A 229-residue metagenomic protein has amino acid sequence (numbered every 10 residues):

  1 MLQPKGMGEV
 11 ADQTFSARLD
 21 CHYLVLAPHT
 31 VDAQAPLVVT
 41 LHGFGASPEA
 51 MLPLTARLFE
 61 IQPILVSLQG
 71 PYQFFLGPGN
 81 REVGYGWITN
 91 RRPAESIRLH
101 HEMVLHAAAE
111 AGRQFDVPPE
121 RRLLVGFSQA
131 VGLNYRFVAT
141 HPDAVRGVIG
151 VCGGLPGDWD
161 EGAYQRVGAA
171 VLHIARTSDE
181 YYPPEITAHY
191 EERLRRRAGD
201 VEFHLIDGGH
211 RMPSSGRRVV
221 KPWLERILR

Functional and structural regions predicted by a protein language model:
T14-V117: Serine-hydrolase catalytic machinery in alpha/beta-hydrolase-like enzymes
P53, R136-T140: Active-site signature of alpha/beta-hydrolase-fold catalytic machinery across serine- and Asp/Cys-nucleophile hydrolases
D116-G126: Alpha/beta-hydrolase fold nucleophile elbow
E120, R166-V171, R197-D200: Short, proline-enriched alpha-helix->beta-strand connector loops that line the catalytic pocket of alpha/beta-hydrolase
G126-A130, N134: Gly/Ala-rich beta-loop-alpha elbow adjacent to hydrolase catalytic centers
D143-L155: A conserved short beta-strand
L172-A175, D179: Short beta-strand/loop motif that positions the catalytic acidic residue of the alpha/beta-hydrolase fold
E185-R229: C-terminal catalytic histidine-bearing segment of alpha/beta-hydrolase fold enzymes
